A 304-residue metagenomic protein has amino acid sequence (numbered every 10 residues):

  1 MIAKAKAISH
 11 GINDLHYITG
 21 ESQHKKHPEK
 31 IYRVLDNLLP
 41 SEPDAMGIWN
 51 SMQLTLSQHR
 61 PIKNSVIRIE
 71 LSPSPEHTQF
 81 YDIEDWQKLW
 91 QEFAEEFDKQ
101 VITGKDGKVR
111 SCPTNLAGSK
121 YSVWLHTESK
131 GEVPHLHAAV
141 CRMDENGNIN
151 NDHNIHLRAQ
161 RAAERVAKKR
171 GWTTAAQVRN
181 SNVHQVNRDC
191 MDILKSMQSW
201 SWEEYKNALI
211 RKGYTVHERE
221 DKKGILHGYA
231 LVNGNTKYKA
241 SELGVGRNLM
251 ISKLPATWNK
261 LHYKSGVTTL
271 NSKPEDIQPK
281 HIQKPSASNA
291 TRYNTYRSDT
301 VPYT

Functional and structural regions predicted by a protein language model:
M1-T304: N-terminal nicking endonuclease/strand-transfer module with a His-rich metal-binding environment and a catalytic Tyr
